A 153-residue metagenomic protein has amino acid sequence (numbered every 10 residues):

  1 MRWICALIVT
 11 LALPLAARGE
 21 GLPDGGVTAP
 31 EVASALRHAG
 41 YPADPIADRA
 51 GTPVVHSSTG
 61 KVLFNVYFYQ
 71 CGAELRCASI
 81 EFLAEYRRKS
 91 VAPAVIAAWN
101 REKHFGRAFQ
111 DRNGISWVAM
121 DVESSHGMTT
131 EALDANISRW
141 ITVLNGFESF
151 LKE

Functional and structural regions predicted by a protein language model:
C5-P14: Bacterial N-terminal signal peptides
G19-E74: N-terminal secretory signal peptides
E20-P23, E81-E85, V122-L133: Second-shell loop/turn segments in exported
P23, A78-A119: Short, internal acidic amphipathic alpha-helical interface segments that mediate docking to partner proteins
A29, A33-L36, P93, D134-I137 (+1 more regions): Extracytoplasmic/secreted envelope proteins and their assembly/folding machinery, especially bacterial periplasmic
R37-Y41, T142-K152: Sec-exported extracytoplasmic/periplasmic mature domains
A47-R49, T59, F68-Q70, A84-Y86 (+2 more regions): A mature extracytoplasmic/lumenal domain signature
H104-E148: A short, solvent-exposed beta-edge/loop patch
